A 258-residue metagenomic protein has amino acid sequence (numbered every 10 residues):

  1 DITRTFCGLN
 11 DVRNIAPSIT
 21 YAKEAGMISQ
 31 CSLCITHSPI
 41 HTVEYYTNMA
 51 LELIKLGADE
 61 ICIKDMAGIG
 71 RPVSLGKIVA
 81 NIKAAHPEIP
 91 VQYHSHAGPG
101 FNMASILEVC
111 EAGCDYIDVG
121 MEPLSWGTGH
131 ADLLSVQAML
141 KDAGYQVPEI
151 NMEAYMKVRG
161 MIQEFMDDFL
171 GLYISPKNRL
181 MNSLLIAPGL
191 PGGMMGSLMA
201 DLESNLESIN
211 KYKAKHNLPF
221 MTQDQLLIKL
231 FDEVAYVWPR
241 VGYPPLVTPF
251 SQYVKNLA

Functional and structural regions predicted by a protein language model:
D1-A258: Catalytic cores and adjacent flexible loops of soluble metabolic enzymes that perform enolate/carbanion chemistry on
